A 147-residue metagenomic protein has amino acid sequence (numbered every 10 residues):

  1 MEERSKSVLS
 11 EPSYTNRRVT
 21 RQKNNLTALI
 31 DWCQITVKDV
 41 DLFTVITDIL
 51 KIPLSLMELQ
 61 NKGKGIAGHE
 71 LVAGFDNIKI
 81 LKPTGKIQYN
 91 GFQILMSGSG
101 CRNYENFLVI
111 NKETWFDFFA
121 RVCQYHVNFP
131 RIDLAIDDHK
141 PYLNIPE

Functional and structural regions predicted by a protein language model:
M1-E147: Structured, helix-rich domain cores that form ligand/interaction pockets
